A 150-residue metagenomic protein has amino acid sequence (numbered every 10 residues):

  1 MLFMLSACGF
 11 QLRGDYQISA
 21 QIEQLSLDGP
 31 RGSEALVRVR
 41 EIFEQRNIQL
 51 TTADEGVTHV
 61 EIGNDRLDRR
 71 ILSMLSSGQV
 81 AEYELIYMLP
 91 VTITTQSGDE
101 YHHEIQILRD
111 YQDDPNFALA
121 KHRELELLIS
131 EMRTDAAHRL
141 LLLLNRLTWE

Functional and structural regions predicted by a protein language model:
M4-I48, L147-E150: A structural "domain/chain start" motif
I18-A20, A53, G78-E84: Short coil/turn motifs at beta-sheet boundaries
F43, N47, I93-S97, P115 (+1 more regions): Sec/Tat-exported extracytoplasmic proteins
I48-H59: Short acidic low-complexity segments
E61-E104, D110-E126: Surface-exposed short loop/turn segments
L119-E150: C-terminal/domain-edge helix-coil "capping" segments
